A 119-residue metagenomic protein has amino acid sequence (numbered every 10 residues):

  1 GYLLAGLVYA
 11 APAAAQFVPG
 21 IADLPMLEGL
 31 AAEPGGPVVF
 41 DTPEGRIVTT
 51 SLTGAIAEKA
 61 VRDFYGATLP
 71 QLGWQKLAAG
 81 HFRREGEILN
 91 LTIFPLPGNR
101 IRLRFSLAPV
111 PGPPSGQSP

Functional and structural regions predicted by a protein language model:
G1-Y9: Bacterial N-terminal signal peptides
A10-P119: An acidic-aromatic pocket/loop used at catalytic or ligand-binding sites
